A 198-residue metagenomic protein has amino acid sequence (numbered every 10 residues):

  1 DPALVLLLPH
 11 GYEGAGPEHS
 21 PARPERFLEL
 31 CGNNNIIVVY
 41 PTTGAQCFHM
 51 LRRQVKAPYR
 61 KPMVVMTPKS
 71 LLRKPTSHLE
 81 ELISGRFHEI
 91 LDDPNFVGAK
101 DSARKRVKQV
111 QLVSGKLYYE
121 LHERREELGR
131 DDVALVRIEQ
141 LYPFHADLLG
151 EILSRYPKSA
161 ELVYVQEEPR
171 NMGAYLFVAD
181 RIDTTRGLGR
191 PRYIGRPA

Functional and structural regions predicted by a protein language model:
D1-A3, P9-R23, A57-R60, R73-A198: Thiamine diphosphate
A3, H10-A57: Conserved thiamine diphosphate
L4-L6, L28-G32, M66-K69, E127-D131: Generic detector of short, locally flexible boundary/turn motifs and exposed helical patches
L6-L8, V38-T42, V65-T67, Y164 (+1 more regions): General beta-strand structural signal in soluble alpha/beta enzymes
L51-R52, Y59-P62, K69-S70: Extended, H/D-rich, highly charged conserved domains that either
